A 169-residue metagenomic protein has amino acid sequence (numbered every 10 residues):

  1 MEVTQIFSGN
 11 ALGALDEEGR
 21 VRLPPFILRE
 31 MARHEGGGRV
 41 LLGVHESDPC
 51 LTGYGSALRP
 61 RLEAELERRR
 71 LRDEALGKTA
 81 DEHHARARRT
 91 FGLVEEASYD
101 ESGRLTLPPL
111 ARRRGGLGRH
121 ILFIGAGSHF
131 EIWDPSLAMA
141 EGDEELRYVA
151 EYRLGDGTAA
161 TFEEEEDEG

Functional and structural regions predicted by a protein language model:
M1-A11, E17, I27-S102, L110-G169: Flexible "stalk/tail and boundary" regions
V21: HATPase_c (GHKL) ATP-binding subdomain of two-component histidine kinases
